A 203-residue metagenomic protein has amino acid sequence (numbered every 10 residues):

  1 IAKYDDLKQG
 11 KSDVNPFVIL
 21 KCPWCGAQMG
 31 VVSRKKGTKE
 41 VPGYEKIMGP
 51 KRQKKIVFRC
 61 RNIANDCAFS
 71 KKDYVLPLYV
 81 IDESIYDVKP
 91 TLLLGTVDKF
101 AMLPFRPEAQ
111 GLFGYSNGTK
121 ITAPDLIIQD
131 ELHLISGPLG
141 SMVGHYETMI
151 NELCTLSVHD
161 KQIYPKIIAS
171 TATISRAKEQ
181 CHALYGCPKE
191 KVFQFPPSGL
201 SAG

Functional and structural regions predicted by a protein language model:
I1-L92, V97-A101, E108-G118, T122: A substrate-engagement module of RecA-like helicase motors
S84-D87, N117-T122, T155-I163, Y185-C187: Conserved catalytic network of the ASCE P-loop NTPase/AAA+ motor domain
L92-G95, I128, P165-T171: Structural recognition of the conserved hydrophobic beta-strand(s) that form the central parallel beta-sheet of P-loop
D98, M102, G111-L156: SF2 helicase catalytic motif II
D98-A101, H133-L134, A172-A177, G199-A202: Conserved nucleotide-binding/hydrolysis micro-motifs of P-loop NTPases
P107-L112, M142-Y146, H182-E190: Short secondary-structure boundary/capping segments
L132, Q162-P165: Short beta-alpha connecting loops at secondary-structure transitions that line or flank enzyme active sites
A177-G203: Interdomain hinge/linker at the junction between the two RecA-like core domains of SF2 helicases
